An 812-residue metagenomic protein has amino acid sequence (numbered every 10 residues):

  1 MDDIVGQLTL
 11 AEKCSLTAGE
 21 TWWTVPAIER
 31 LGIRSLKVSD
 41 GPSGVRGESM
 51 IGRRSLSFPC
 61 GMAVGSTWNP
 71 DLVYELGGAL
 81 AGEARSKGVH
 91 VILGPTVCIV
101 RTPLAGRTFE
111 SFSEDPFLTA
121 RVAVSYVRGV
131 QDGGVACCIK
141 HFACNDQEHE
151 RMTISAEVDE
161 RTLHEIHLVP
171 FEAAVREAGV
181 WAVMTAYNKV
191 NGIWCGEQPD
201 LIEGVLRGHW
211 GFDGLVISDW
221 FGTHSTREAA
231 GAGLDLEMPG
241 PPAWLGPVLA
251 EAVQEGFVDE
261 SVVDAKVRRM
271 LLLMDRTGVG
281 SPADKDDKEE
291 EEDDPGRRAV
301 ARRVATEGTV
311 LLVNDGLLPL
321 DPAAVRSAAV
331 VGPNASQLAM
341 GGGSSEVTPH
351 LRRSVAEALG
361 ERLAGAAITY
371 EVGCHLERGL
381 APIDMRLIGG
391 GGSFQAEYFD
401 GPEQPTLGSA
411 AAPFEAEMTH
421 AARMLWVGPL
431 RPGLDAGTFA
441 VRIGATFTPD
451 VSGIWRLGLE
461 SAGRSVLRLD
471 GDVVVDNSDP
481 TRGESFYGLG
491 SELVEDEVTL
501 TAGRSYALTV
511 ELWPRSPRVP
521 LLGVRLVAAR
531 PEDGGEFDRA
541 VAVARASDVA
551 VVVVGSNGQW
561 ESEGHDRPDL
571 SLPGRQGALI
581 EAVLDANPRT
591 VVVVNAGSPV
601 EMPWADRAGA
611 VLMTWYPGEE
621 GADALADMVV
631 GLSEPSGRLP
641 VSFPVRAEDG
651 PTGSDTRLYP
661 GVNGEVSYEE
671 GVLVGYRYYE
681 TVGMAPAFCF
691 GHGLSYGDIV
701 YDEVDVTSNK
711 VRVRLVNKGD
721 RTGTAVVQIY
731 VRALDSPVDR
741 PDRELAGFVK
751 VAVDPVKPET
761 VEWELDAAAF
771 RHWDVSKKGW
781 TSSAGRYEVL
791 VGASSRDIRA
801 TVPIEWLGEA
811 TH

Functional and structural regions predicted by a protein language model:
M1-V775, G779-R796, A810-H812: Glycoside hydrolase catalytic-domain context in secreted enzymes
P803-T811: Short beta-strand edge segments in extracellular beta-sheet folds
